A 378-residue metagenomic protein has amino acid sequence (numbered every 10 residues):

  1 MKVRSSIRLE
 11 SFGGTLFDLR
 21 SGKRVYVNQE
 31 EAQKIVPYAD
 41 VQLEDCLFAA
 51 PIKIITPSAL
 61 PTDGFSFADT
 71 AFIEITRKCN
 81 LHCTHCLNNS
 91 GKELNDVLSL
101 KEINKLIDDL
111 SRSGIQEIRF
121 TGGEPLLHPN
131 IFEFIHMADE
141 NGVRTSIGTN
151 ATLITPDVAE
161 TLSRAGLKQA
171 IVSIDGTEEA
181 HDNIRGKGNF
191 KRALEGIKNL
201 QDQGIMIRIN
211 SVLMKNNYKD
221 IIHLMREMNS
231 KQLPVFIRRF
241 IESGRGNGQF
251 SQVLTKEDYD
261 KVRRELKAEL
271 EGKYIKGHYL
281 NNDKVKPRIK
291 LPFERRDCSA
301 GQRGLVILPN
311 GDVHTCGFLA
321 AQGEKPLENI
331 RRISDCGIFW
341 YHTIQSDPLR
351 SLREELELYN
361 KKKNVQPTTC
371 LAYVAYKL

Functional and structural regions predicted by a protein language model:
M1-G91, D108-S111, P292, G317 (+2 more regions): N-terminal pre-core extensions flanking Radical SAM catalytic domains
R4, R295, D312-L378: Flexible mid-to-C-terminal extensions adjoining Fe-S/redox cofactors in radical SAM and related proteins
S5, S11, A165, Q169 (+4 more regions): Radical SAM enzyme [4Fe-4S]-AdoMet core and its adjacent flexible, acidic and glycine-rich loops/tails across
L19, I307-L308: Short, acidic, Ser/Thr-enriched surface-loop or helix-capping motifs
F48-K168, V262: Conserved alpha-helical substructure of the radical SAM core
A50-F67, Y279-P287, R332-R353: Short, charged low-complexity linear segments at domain edges
H128, I154-P156, Y218-I221, H314: Short, well-ordered alpha-helical microsegments
